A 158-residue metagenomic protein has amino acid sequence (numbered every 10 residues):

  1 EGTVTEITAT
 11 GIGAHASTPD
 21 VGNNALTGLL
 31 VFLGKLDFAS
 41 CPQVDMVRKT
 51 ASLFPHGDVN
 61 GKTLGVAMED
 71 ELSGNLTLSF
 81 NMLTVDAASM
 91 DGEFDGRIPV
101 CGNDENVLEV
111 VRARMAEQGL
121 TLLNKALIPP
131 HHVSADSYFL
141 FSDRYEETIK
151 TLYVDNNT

Functional and structural regions predicted by a protein language model:
E1, L108-V111: N-terminal entry module detector
E1, T5-G11: Internal metal/ion-chelating core segments
G2, M115, Y145-E147: A generic structural signal for well-ordered alpha-helical segments
T5-I7, L78, G92-F94: Hydrophobic residues positioned within well-ordered beta-strands of beta-sheet architectures
G13, S17-S89, R97-N106, T121-T158: An extended, acidic, His-containing surface patch that forms the Zn2+-binding/catalytic region of metallohydrolases
V111-L122: Transmembrane helical segments that form the transport core of multi-pass membrane transport proteins
